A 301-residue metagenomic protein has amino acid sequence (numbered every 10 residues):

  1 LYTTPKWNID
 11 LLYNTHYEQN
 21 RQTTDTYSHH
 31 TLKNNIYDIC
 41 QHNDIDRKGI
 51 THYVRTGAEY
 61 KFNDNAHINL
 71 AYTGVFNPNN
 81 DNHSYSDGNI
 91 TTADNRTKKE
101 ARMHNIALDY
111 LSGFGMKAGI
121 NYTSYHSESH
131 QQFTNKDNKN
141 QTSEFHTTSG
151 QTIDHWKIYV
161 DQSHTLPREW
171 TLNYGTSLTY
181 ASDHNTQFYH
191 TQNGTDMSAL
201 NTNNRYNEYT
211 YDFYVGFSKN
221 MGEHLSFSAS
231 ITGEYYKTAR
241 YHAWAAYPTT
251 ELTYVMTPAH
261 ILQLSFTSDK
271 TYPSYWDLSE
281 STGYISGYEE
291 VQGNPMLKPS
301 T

Functional and structural regions predicted by a protein language model:
K6-F62, V75-N89: Periplasmic-side early beta-strands and strand-to-turn transitions of outer-membrane beta-barrels
W7-N14, T51-N79, N95-A243, P248 (+1 more regions): Face-selective signature of the C-terminal outer-membrane beta-barrel domain
Q22-T24, Q131, Q187, Y275-L278: Short aromatic-enriched loop/helix-cap "lid" or pocket-rim segments at secondary-structure transitions that line
H29-I36, S86-I90, T134-E144, N193-A199 (+1 more regions): Solvent-exposed loop segments that connect transmembrane elements
Q151-T152, Y206, Y241, P258 (+1 more regions): Outer-membrane beta-barrel signature, preferentially recognizing the C-terminal barrel domain of Gram-negative
